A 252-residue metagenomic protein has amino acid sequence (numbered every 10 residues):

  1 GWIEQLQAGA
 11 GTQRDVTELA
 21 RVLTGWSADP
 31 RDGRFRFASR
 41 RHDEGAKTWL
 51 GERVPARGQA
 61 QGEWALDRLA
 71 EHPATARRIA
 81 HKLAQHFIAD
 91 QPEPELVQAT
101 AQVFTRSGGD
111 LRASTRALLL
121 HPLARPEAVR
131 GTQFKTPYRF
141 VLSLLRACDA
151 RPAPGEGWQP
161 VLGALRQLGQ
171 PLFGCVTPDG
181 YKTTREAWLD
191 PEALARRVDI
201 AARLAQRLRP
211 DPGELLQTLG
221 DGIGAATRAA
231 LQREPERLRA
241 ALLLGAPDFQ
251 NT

Functional and structural regions predicted by a protein language model:
G1-Q91: Non-catalytic, conformational "gating/processing" segments within enzyme and secreted inhibitor domains
H72, A76, A80-S107, R112-T252: Flexible, low-complexity segments enriched for small/polar residues
